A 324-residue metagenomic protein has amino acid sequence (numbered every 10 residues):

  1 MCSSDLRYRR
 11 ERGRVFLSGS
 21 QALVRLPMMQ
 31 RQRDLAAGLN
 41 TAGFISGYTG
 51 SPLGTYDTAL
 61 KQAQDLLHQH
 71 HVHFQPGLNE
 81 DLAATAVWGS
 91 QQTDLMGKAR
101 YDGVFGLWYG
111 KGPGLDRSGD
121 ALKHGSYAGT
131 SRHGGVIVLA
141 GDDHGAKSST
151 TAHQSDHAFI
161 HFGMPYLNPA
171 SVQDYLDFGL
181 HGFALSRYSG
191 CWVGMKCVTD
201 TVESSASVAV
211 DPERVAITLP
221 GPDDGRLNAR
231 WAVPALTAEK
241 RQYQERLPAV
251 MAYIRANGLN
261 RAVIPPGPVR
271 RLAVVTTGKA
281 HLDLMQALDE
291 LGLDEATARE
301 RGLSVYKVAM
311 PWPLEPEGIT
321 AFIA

Functional and structural regions predicted by a protein language model:
S4-L26, Q30, P169-A324: Flexible, low-complexity linker and terminal segments
S4-V172, V198-D200, A262, P266-R271 (+4 more regions): Thiamine diphosphate
